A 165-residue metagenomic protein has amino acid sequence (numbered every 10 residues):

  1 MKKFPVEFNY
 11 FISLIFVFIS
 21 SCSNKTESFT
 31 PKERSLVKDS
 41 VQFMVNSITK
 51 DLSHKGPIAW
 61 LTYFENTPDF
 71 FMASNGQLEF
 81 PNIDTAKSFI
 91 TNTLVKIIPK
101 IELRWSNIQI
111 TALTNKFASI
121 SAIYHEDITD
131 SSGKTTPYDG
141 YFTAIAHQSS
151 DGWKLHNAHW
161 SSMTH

Functional and structural regions predicted by a protein language model:
M1-K32: Bacterial Sec-dependent N-terminal signal peptides
C22-Y63: Short, low-complexity N-terminal intrinsically disordered segments enriched in polar/charged residues
T26, D139-H165: Short beta-strand edge/turn micro-motifs at domain boundaries
P57-A112, P137: A solvent-exposed, acidic/Ser-Thr-rich amphipathic alpha-helical stretch
I90, S106-I110, Y124-E126, Y141-H147: Hydrophobic/aromatic beta-strand elements that line small-molecule binding cavities or substrate pockets in beta-rich
I110-A118, A146-G152: A short, structured loop/turn motif at beta-sheet edges
K116-E126: A short hydrophobic beta-strand element
